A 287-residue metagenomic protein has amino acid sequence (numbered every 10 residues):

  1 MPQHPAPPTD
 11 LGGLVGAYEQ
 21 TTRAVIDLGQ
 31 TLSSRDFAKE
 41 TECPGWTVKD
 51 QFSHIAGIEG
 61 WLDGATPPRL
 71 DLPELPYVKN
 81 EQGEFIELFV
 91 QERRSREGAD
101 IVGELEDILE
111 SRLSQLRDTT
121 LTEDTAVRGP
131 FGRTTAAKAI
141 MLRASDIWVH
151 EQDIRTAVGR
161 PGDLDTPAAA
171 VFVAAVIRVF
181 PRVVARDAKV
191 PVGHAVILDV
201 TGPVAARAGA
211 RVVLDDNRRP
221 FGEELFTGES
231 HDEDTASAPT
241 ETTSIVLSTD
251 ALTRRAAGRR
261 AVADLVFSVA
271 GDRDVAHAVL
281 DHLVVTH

Functional and structural regions predicted by a protein language model:
M1-E42: Non-cleavable N-terminal signal-anchor transmembrane helices
M1-G13, K39, P67-V78, L121-H287: Structured surface interface patches that mediate subunit assembly and partner/cofactor docking
M1-G13, L62-D118, D124: Short, helix-capping/interhelical loops that line the mouth of catalytic, cofactor-, or ligand-binding pockets
L14, Y18, V102-L105, I140-R143: Hydrophobic packing residues in well-ordered alpha-helices of helical domains and bundles
T22-I26, Q30, E59-D63, E106-R117 (+2 more regions): Structural signal for well-ordered, non-membrane alpha-helices
I26-T47, Q115-T134: Helix-loop segments that flank and shape redox-cofactor active sites
V48-S53, I58-P68: N-terminal accessory alpha/beta regions
